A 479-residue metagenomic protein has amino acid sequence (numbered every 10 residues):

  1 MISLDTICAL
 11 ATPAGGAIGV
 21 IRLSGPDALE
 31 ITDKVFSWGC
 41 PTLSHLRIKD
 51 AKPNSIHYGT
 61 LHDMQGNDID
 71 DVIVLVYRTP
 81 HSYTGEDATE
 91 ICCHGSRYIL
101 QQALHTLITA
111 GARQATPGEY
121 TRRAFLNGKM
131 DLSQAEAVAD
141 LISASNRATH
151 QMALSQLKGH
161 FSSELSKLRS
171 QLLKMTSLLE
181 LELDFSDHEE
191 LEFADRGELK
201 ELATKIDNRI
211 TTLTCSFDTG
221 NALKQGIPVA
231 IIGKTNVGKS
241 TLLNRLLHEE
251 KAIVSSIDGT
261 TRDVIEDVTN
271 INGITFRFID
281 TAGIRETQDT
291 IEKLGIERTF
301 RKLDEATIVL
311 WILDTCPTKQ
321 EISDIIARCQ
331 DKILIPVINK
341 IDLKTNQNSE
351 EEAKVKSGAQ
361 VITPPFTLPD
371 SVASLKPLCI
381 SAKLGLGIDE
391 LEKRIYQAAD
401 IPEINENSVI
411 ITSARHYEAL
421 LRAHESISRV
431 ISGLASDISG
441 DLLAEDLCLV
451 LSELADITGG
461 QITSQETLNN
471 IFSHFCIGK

Functional and structural regions predicted by a protein language model:
M1-Q151, S155, G159, I335 (+1 more regions): A glycine-rich (often HGG/GG-containing) alpha/beta subdomain
I2-L10, R147-N270, T287-D289, T318-K479: C-terminal-of-GTPase-core extension/linker across diverse P-loop GTPases
P13-G15, N67, L223, V268-R277 (+2 more regions): Conserved catalytic network of the ASCE P-loop NTPase/AAA+ motor domain
H57-I69, V74-R78, G259-T287, E305: Switch I (G2) and immediately adjacent beta-strands of P-loop GTPase domains
L247, A282-G283, T307, D314 (+1 more regions): Short glycine-/small-residue-rich Rossmann-like dinucleotide-binding loops
F278, I312, V337: Generic enzyme active-site microenvironment
E292-T315: Inter-motif core of Ras-like GTPase G domains
